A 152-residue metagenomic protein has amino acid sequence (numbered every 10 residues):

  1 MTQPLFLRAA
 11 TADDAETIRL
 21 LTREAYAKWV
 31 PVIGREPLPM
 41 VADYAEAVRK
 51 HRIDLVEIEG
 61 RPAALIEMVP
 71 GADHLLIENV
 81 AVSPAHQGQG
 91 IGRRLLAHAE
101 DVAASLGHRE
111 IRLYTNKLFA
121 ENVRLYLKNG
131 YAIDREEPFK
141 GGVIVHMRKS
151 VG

Functional and structural regions predicted by a protein language model:
L5-L20: A short beta-loop-alpha structural element at the N-terminal edge of CoA-dependent acyl/N-acetyltransferase catalytic
R19-R49: Conserved GNAT-fold acetyl-CoA-binding loop/helix
Y44-L55, A64, L76: A short helix-loop-beta-strand connector motif used in the catalytic cores of GNAT acetyltransferases and, in some
R61-V69, L76-A81: Conserved beta-strand in the GNAT
V82, G88-D101, R124-K128: Conserved acetyl-CoA-binding loop-helix of GNAT-fold acetyltransferases
A103-T115: Conserved GNAT acetyl-CoA-binding A-motif
R112-N122, P138-V143: Conserved beta-strand-loop-alpha-helix junction that forms the acyl-donor binding cleft
L127-R135: Conserved acetyl-CoA-binding loop of GNAT-fold acetyltransferases
